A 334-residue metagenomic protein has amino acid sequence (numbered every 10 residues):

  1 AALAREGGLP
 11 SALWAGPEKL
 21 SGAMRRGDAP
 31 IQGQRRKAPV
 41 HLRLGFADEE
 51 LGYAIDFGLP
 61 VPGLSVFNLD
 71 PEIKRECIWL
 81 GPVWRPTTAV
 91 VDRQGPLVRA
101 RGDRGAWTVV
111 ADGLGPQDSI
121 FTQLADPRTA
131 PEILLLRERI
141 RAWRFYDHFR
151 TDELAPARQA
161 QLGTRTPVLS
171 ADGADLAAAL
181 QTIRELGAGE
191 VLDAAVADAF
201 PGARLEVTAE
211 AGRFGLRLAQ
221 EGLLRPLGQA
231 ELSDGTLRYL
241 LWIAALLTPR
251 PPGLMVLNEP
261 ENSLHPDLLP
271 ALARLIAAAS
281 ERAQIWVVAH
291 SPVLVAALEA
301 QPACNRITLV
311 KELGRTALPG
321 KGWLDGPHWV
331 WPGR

Functional and structural regions predicted by a protein language model:
A1-A2, L136-I140, L180, L240-L247 (+1 more regions): Short, Φ-rich (hydrophobic/aromatic) sequence segments
A1-K19, Y239-A245, V288, V293-A296: Phosphate-binding glycine-rich loops of NTP-binding sites
A1-P62: Conserved P-loop NTP-binding catalytic core
H41-R43, A47-L186, E190: Electropositive, glycine-dotted interaction segments that contact anionic polymers or phosphate-rich ligands
E50-A54, L224-P226, R315: Short, mixed charged/polar active-site loops that provide acid/base catalysis or chelate metal/phosphate cofactors
A194-L247, L254-P270: Conserved ABC ATPase signature
L227, E231-R238, L246-P249, V256 (+3 more regions): A cross-kingdom feature that marks ATP-driven nucleic-acid transaction machinery
P270-R334: C-terminal lobe/lid and adjacent interdomain/linker elements of RecA-like ASCE P-loop ATPase modules
